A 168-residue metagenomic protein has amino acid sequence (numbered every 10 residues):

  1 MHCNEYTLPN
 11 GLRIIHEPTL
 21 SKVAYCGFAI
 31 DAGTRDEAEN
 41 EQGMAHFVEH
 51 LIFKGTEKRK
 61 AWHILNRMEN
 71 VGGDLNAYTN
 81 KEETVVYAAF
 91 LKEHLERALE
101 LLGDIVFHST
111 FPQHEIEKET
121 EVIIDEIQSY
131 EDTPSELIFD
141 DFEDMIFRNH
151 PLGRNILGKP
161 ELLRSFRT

Functional and structural regions predicted by a protein language model:
M1-I64, Y87, E100, L162: His/Glu-rich zincin catalytic helix
E57, I64-T168: Acidic/histidine-enriched segments that form metal/cofactor-coordinating and catalytic pocket/exosite environments
